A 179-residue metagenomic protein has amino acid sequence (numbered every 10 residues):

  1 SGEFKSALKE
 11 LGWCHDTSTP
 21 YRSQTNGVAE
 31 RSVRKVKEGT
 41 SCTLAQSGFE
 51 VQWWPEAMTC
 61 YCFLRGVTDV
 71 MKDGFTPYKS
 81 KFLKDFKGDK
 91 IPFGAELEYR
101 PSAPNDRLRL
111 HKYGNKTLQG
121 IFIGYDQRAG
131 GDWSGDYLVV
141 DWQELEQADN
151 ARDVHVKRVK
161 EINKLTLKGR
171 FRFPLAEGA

Functional and structural regions predicted by a protein language model:
S1-A179: Anionic group-binding determinants
